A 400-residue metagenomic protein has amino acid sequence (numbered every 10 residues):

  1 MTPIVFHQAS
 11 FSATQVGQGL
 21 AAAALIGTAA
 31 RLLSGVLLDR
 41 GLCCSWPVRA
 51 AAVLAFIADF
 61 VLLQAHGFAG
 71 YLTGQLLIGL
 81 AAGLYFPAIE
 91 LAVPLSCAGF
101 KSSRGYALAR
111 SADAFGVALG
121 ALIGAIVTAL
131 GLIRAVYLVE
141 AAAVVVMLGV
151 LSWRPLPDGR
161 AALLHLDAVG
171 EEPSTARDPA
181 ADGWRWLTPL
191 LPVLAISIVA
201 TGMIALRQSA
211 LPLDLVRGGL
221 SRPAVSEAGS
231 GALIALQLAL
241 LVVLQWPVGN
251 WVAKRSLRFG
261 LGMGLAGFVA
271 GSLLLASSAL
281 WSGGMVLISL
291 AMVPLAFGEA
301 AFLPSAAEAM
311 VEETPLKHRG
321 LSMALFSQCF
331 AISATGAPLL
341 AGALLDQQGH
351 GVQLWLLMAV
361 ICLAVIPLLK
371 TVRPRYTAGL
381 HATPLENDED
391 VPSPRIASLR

Functional and structural regions predicted by a protein language model:
T2-Q15, S209-A228: Short amphipathic helix-loop junctions that connect adjacent transmembrane helices in Major Facilitator Superfamily/SLC
A30-C43, V243-L257: Helix-to-loop junctions at the C-terminal end of transmembrane segments in multipass secondary transporters
W46-F60, F259-L274: Structural signature of the two symmetry-related core transmembrane helices
A69-L77, V286-P294: Paired small-residue
L76-D113: Cytoplasmic helix-loop-helix junction between adjacent transmembrane helices in 12-TM secondary transporters
A129-A142, A343-C362: A membrane-interface helix-boundary motif in multi-pass transporters
P157-V193, D388-D390, P394-I396: Juxtamembrane intracellular "pre-TM" segments in multi-pass secondary transporters
H318-Q347: A late C-terminal transmembrane helix in Major Facilitator Superfamily
